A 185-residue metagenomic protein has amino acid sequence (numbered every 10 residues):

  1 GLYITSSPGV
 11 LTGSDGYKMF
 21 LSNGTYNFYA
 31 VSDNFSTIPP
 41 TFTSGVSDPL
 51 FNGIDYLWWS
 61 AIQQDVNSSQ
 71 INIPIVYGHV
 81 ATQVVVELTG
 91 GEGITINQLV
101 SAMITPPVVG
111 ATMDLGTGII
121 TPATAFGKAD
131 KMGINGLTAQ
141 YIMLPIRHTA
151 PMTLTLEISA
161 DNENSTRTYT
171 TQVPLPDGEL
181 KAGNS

Functional and structural regions predicted by a protein language model:
G1-G93: Short, low-hydrophobicity acidic/polar segments
L2, P74, K131, T168-Q172 (+1 more regions): Well-ordered beta-strand positions in beta-sheet-rich domains
T25-D33, A150-A160: Short, aromatic- and glycine-rich surface loops/edge beta-strands on solvent-exposed regions
F28-A30, V86, A102, L156 (+1 more regions): Generic structural hydrophobic/aromatic packing signal, biased to beta-strands
P39-S47, N164-P176: Edge beta-strands of extracellular beta-sandwich domains
S60-M152: Short helix-loop boundary/capping segments
P107-V109, S159-E163: Change "in extracellular beta-sheet-rich domains … of secreted and cell-surface proteins" to "in beta-sheet-rich domains
D177-S185: A recurrent domain-boundary module in secreted/ectodomain proteins
